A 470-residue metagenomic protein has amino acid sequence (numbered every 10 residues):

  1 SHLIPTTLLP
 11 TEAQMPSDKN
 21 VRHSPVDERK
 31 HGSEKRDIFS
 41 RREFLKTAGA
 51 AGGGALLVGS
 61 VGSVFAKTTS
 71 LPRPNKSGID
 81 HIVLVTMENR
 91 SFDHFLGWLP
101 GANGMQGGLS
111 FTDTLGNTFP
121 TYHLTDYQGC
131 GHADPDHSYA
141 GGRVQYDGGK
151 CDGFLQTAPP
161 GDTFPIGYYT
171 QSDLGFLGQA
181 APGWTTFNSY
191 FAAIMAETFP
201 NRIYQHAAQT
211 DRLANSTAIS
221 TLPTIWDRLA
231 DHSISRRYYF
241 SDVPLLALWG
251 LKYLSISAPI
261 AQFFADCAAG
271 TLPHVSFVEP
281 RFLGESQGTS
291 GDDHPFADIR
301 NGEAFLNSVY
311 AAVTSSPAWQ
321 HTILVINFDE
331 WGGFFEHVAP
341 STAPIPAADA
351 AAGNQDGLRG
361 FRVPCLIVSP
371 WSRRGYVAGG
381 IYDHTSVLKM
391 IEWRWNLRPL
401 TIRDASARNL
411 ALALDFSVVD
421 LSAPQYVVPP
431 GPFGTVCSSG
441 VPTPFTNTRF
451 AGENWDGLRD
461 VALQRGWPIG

Functional and structural regions predicted by a protein language model:
S1-Q14: Short, Lys/Arg-enriched N-terminal segments with co-localized hydrophobic residues within the first ~10-30 amino acids
P16-G470: N-terminal pro-sequences and low-complexity stem/linker regions of secreted or lumenal proteins
